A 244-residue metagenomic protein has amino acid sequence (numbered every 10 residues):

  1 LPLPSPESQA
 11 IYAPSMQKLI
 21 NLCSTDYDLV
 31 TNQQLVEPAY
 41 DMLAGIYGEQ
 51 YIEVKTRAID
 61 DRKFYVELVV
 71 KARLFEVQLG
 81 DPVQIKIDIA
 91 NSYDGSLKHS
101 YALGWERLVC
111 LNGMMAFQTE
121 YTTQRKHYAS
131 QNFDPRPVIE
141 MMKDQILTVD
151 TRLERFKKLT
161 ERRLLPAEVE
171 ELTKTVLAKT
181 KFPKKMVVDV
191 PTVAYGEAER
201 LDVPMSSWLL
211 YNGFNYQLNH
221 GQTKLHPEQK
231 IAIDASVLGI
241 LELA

Functional and structural regions predicted by a protein language model:
L1, T56, K71-A244: Intrinsically disordered, low-complexity regions enriched in serine/threonine
L1-Y40, I46-Y47, S206-Y211: Feature for intrinsically disordered/low-complexity regulatory segments and propeptides
S5-P6, K18, L22, Y51 (+3 more regions): A near-ubiquitous, low-amplitude feature marking generic local secondary-structure context
N32, V36, E49, D61-K63 (+1 more regions): A general secondary-structure signal for short beta-strands and their flanking turns/coil in non-transmembrane regions
M42-A44, Q78-L79: Short, solvent-exposed secondary-structure boundary motifs
Q50-R73: Beta-rich nucleic-acid/ligand-interaction surfaces
